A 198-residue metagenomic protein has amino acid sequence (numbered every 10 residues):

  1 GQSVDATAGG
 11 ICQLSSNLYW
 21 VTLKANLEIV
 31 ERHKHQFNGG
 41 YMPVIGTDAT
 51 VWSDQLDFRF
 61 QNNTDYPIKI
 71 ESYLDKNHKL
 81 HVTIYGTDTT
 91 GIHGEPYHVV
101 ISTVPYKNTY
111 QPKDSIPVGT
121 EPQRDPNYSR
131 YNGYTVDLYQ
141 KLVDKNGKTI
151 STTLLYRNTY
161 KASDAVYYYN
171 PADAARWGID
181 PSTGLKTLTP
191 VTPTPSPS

Functional and structural regions predicted by a protein language model:
G1-S198: Well-ordered beta-sheet/strand-loop patches within structured domains
